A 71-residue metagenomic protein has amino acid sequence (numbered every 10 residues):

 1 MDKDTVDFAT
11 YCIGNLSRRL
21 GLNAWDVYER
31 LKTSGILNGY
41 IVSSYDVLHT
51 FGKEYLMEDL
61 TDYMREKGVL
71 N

Functional and structural regions predicted by a protein language model:
M1-D26: N-terminal acidic leader/helix
D4, G14, E29-R30, Y40 (+1 more regions): Intrinsically disordered, low-complexity, basic-enriched segments
R18, K32, R65: Short polybasic/polar patches that bind polyanions
R30-I41, Y45-L48: Amphipathic alpha-helical segments that form the core helices of the histone-fold
Y45-N71: Long, compositionally biased
